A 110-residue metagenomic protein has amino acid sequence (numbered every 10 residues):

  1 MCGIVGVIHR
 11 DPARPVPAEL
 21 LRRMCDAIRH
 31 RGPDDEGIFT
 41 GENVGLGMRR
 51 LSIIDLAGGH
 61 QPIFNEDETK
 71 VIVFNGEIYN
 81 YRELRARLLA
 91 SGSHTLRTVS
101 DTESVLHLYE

Functional and structural regions predicted by a protein language model:
M1-E110: N-terminus-centric sequence/structural signature that marks the extreme N-terminus and adjacent "lid/interface" module
